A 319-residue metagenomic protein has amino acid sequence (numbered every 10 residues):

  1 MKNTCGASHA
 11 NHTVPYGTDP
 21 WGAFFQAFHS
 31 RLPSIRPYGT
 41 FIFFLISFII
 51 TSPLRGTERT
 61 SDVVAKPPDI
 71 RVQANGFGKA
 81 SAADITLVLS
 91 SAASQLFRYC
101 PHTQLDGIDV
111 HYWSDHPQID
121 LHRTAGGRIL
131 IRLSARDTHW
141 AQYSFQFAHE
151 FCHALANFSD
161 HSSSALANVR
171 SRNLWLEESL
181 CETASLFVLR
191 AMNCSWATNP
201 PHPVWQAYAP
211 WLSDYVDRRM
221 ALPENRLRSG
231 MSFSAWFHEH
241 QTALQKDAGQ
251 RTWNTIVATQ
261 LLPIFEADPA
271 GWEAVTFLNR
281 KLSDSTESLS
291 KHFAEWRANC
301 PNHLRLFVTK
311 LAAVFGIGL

Functional and structural regions predicted by a protein language model:
M1-T4, H9-R36, F48-I50: N-terminal basic, low-structured, amphipathic or hydrophobic segments
L54-E58: Boundary at the C-terminal end of the N-terminal hydrophobic targeting segment
T60, L222-L319: Pan-zinc metallopeptidase signature
V63-W140, F315-L319: Auxiliary, metal-adjacent structural segments of Zn-dependent hydrolase domains
Y99-Y112, H161-A165, V169-R172, M192-W205 (+1 more regions): Surface-exposed patches in mature extracellular/periplasmic domains of secreted proteins
I131-F147, A165-L166, R172: Short pre-active-site segment immediately N-terminal to the catalytic Zn-binding motif
F145-A165, E178, E182, L186: Active-site recognition of the HExxH zinc-binding catalytic motif
S171-L222: Post-HExxH zinc-binding segment in Zn-dependent metallohydrolases
